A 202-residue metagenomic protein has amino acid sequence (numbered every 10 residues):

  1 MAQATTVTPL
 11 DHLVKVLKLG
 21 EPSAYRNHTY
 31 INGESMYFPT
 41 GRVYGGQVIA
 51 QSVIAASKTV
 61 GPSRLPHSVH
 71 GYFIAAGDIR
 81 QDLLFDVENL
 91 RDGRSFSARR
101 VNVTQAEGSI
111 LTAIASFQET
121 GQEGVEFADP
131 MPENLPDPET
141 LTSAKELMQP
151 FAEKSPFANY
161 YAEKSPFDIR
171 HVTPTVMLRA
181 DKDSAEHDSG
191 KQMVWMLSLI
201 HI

Functional and structural regions predicted by a protein language model:
A2-L83, L90-R94, G121-E123: Hydrophobic, proline/glycine-rich low-complexity stretches
H28-N32, S189-W195: Glycine-rich, often proline-containing surface loops adjacent to acidic residues and nearby aromatics that form
E34, Y72, D86-E88, N102 (+3 more regions): Residue-level recognition of well-ordered beta-strand positions that form the cores of beta-sheet-rich folds across
T40, A128, Q192-W195: Tryptophan-centered motif/residue detector
V43, Q47, Q51, G77-L147: HotDog/MaoC-like acyl-thioester-processing domains
L65-V69, Q81-L83, S97, L111 (+2 more regions): A generic structural signal for short beta-strands and their flanking turns/coil linkers
E123-D181, A185-S189: Conserved, well-structured core segments that form or line functional sites
I200-I202: Conserved small/polar residues in nucleotide/adenosyl-binding loops
